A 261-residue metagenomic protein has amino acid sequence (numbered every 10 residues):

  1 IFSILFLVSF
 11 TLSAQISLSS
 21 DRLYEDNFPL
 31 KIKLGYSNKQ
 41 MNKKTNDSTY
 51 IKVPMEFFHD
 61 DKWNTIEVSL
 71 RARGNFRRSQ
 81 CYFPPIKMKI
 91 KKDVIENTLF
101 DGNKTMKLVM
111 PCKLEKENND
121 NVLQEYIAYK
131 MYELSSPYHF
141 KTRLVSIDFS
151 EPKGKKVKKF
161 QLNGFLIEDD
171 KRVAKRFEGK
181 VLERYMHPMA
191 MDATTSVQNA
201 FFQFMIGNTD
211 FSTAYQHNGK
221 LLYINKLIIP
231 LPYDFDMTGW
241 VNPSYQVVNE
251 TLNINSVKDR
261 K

Functional and structural regions predicted by a protein language model:
I1-I16: Bacterial Sec-dependent N-terminal signal peptides
Q15-K261: Phosphate/dinucleotide-binding and metal-coordinating scaffold of catalytic cores in nucleotide-dependent enzymes
